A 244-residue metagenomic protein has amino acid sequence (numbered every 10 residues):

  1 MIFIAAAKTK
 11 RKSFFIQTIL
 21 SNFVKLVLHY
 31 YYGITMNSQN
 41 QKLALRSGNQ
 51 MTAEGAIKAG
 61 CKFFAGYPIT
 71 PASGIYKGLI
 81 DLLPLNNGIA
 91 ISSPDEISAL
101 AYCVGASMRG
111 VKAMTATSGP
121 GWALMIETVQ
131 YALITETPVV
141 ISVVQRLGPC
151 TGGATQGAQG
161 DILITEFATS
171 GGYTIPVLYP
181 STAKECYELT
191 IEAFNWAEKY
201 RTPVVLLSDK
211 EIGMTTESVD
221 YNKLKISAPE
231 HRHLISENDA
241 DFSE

Functional and structural regions predicted by a protein language model:
I2-K10: Short alpha-helix boundary/capping segments
F3, N22-T35: Short, positively charged and aromatic/hydrophobic N-terminal segments
R11-S13, L26: Cationic, low-complexity basic patches in intrinsically disordered or flexible, solvent-exposed regions
Y31-F167: Thiamine diphosphate
I80-L82, Q130-L133, I191-W196, Y221-L224: Short, solvent-exposed amphipathic alpha-helical segments in soluble enzyme and RNA/protein-processing domains
L124, G148-T151, E185-Y187, G213-E217: Short, well-ordered, mixed-charge alpha-helical segments that flank or form enzyme active sites
Q156-D209: Conserved thiamine diphosphate
V204-E244: Conformationally flexible catalytic loops at phosphate/diphosphate-handling active centers
